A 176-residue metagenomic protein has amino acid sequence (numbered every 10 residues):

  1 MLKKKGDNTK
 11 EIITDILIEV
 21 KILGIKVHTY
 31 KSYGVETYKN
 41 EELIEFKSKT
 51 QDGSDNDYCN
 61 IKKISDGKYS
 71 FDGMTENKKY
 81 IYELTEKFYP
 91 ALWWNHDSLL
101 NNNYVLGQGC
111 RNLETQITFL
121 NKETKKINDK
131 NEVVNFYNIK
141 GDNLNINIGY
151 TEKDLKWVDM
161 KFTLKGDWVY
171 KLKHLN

Functional and structural regions predicted by a protein language model:
M1-K39, E45-N56, G107-L113, I117-L120 (+4 more regions): N-terminal cleavable signal peptides for secretion/export
K4-K5, Y38, K63-I64, Y150-E152: Generic beta-strand structural signal
N8-K10, E42-I44, D66-S70, L155-W157: Hydrophobic residues embedded in beta-strands of well-ordered beta-sheets
Q51-N138: Solvent-exposed helix/loop surface patches that form functional interfaces
N95-H96, D159, Y170: Intrinsic disorder/low-complexity segments enriched in polar/charged and small flexible residues
S98-L99, F162, K173: Intrinsically disordered, low-complexity regulatory segments enriched in acidic/serine/proline/glutamine/glycine
I139-K140, N147-T151, K156-G166: Short, exposed beta-strand-loop hairpins at the edges of beta-sheets in extracellular/periplasmic proteins
